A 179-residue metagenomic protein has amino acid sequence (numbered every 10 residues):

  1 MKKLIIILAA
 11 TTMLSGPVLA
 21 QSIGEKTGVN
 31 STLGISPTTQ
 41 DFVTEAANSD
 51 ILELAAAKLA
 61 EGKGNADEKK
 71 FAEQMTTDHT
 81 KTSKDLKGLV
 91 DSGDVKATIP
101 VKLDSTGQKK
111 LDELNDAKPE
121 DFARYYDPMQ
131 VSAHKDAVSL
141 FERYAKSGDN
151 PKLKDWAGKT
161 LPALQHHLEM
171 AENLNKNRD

Functional and structural regions predicted by a protein language model:
K2-I7, L14-D179: His/Met- and acidic-residue-enriched segments that coordinate or traffic transition-metal cofactors and support
